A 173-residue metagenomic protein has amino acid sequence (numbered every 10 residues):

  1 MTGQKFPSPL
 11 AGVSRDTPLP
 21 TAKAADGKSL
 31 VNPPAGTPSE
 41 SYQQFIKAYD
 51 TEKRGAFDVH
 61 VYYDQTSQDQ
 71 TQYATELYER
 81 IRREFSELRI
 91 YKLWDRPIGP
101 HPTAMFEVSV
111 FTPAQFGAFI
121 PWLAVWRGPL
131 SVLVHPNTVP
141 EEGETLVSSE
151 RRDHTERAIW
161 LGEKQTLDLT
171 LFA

Functional and structural regions predicted by a protein language model:
M1-A173: Long, contiguous binding/interaction regions
